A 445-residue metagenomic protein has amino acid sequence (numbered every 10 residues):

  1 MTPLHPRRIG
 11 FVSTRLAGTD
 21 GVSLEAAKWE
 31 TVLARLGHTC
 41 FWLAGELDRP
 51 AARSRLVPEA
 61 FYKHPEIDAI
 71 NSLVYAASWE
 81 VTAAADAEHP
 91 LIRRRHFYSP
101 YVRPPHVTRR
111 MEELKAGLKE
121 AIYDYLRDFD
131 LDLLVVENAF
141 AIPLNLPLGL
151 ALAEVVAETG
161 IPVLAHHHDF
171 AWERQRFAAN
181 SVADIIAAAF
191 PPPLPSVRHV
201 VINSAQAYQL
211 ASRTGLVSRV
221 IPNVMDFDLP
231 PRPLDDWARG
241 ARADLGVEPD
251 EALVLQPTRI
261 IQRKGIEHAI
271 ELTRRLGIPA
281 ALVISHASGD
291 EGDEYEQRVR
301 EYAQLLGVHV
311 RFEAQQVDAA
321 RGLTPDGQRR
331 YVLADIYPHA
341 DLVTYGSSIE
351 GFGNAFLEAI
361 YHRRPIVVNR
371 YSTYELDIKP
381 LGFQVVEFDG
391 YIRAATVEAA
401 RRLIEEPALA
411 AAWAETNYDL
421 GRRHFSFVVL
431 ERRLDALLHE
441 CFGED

Functional and structural regions predicted by a protein language model:
P3-P6, V32-L133, L305, V317-A320: A conserved catalytic-core segment of Leloir-type glycosyltransferases
N180-R232, D236: A short, active-site helix/loop in glycosyltransferases that binds the activated sugar's phosphate group
R239-A243, V247-K264, I270-T273, V283-I284: Conserved donor-binding/catalytic core segment of Leloir-type glycosyltransferases
E248, D293-D335, G382: Nucleotide-activated donor-binding/catalytic signature segment of Leloir-type glycosyltransferases, i.e., the conserved
S348: Aromatic "clamp/platform" in nucleotide-sugar-dependent glycosyltransferases that forms part of the donor/acceptor
P365-N369, V385-V386: Short hydrophobic beta-strand element within catalytic cores of glycosyltransferases and related nucleotide-activated
E375-R401, L409-A411: Change "using UDP/GDP/dTDP sugars" to "using nucleotide sugars
I404-H439: A charged, aromatic-enriched C-terminal amphipathic alpha-helix characteristic of glycosyltransferases across folds
